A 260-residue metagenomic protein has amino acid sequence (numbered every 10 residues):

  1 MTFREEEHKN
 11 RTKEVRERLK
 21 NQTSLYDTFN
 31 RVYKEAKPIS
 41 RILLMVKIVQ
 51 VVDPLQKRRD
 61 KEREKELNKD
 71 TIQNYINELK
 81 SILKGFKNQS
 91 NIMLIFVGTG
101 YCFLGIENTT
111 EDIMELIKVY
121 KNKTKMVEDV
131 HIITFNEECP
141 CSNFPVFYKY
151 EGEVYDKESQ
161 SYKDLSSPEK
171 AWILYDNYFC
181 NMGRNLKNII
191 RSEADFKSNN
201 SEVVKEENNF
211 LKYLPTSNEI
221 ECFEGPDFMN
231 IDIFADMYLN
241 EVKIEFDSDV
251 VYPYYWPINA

Functional and structural regions predicted by a protein language model:
T2-A260: Charge-rich, low-complexity N-terminal segments
